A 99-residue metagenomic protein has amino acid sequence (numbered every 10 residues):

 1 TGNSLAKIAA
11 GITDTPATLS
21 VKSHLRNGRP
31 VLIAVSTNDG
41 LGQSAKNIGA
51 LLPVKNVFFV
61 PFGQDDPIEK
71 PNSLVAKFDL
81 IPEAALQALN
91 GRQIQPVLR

Functional and structural regions predicted by a protein language model:
T1-G42: Helix-loop-strand module that forms the ligand-binding subsite of alpha/beta enzymes
T15, L19, G42-K46, N72-A76 (+1 more regions): Conserved active-site and cofactor/substrate-binding residues in soluble primary-metabolism enzymes
L19, S23, A50, L80-Q87: Alpha-helical scaffold segments in soluble metabolic enzymes
S36-P71: Phosphate/ribose-phosphate-bearing ligand recognition and processing surfaces, centered on ADP-ribose/NAD(+/P+) systems
V57-R99: Glycine-rich phosphate/pyrophosphate-binding loop and the adjoining helix
